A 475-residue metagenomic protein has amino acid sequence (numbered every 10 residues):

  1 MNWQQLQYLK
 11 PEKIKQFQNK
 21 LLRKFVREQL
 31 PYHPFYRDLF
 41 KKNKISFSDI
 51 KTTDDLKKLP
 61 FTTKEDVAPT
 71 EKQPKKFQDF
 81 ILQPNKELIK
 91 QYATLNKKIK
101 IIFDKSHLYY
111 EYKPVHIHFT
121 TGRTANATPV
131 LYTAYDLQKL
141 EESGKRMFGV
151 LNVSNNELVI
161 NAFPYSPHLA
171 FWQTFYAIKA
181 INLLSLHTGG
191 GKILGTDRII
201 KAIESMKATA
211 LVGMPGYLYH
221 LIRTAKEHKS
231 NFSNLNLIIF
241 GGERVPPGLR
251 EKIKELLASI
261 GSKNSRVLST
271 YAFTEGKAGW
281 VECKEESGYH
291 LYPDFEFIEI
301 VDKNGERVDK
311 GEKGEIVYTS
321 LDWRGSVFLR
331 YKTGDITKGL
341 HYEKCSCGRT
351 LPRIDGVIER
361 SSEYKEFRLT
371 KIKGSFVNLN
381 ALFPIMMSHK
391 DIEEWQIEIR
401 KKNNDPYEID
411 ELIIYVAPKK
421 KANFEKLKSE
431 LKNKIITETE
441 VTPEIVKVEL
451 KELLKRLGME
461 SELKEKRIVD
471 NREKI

Functional and structural regions predicted by a protein language model:
M1-F119, A125-E142, R146, V150 (+3 more regions): Nucleotide 5′-phosphate-binding alpha/beta core
M1-F35, Q173, I181-I475: Active-site glycine/GP-rich loop and adjacent strand/helix microenvironment that borders small-molecule binding pockets
T53-L56, L158-Y165, T196, L218: Short, glycine/charge-rich beta-strand/loop segments that flank catalytic centers and engage negatively charged groups
T120-T121, V159: Hydrophobic alpha-helical segments that mediate membrane insertion or helix-helix packing
Y132-D136, Q173-A177, D294: "Short basic amphipathic alpha-helical interaction patches in structured regions
L137, P164-H168, G216: Short glycine-enriched loops at secondary-structure junctions
M147-I181: Conserved AMP-binding loop of ANL adenylate-forming enzymes
